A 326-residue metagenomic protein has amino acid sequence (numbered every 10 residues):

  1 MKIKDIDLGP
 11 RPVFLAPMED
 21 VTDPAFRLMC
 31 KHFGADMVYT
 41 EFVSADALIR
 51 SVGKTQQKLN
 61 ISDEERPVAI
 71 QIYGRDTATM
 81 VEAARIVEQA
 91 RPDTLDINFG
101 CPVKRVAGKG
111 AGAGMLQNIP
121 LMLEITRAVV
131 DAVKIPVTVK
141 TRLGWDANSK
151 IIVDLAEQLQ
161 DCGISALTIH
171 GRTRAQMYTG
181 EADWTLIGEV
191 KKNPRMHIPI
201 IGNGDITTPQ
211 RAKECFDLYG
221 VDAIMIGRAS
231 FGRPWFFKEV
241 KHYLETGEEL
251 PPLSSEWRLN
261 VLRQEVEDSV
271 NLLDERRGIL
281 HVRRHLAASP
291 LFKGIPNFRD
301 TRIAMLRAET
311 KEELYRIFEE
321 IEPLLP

Functional and structural regions predicted by a protein language model:
M1-G9, E19, P24-A25, A132-K134 (+5 more regions): Alpha/beta catalytic cores of nucleotide-metabolism and tRNA/nucleoside-modifying enzymes
M1-K4, M18-D93: Glycine-rich, positively charged N-terminal anion/phosphate-binding segment
K2-F14, D46-P67, C101, V106-K109 (+2 more regions): N-terminal small/glycine-rich loop or linker at the start of catalytic domains across soluble metabolic enzymes
V13-P17, V38-T40, V68-I72, L95 (+4 more regions): Hydrophobic faces of well-ordered beta-strands that scaffold small-molecule active sites in alpha/beta enzyme cores
M18-D20, V43-A45, Y73-R75, G100-P102 (+4 more regions): Active-site beta-loop-alpha junctions enriched in small/polar residues
H32, V81-A111, P120-I198, E214: Alpha/beta enzyme core
L116: Aromatic- and acidic-residue-enriched carbohydrate-binding clefts of CAZyme catalytic domains
